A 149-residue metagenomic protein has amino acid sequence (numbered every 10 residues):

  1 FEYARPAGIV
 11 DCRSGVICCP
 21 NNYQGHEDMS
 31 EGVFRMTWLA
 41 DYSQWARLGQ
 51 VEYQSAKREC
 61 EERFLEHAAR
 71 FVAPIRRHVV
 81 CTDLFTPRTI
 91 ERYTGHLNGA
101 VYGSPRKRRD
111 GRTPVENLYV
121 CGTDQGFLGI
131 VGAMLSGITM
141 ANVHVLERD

Functional and structural regions predicted by a protein language model:
F1-D28: Mid-domain catalytic core of redox enzymes that form a hydrophobic substrate pocket/lid adjacent to a catalytic redox
V10, G15-V16, L65-E66, R70-F127: A glycine-rich dinucleotide-binding beta-alpha-beta segment and adjacent secondary-structure elements that constitute
N21-Q24, L39-S43, Q125-G126: Short, glycine-/Ser/Thr-/acidic-enriched flexible segments
Q24-E31, R109-T113: Short glycine/proline-enriched loop/turn "hinge" motifs that connect secondary-structure elements and lie
S30-R63: Conserved FAD/dinucleotide-binding core of flavoprotein oxidoreductases
R112, T123-R148: A conserved FAD-binding loop/helix module that cradles the flavin
